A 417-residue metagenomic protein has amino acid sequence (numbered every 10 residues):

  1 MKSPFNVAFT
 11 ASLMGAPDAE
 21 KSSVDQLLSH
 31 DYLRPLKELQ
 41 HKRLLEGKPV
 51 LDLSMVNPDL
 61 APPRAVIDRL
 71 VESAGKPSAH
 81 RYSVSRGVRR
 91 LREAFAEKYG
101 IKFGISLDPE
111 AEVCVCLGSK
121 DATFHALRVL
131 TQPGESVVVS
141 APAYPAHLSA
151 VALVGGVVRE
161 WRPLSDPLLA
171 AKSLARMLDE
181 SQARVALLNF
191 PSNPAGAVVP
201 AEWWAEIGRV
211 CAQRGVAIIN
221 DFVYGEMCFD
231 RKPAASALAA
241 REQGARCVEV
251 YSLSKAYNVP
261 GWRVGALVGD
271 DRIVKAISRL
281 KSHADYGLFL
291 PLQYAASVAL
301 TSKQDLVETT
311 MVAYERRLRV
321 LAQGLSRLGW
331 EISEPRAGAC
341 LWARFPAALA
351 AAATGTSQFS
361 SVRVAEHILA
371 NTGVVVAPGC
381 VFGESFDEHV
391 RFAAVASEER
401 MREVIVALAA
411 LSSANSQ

Functional and structural regions predicted by a protein language model:
K2, E97, A353, S357 (+2 more regions): PLP-dependent enzyme catalytic core of the Aspartate aminotransferase-like
K2-D18, A239-L328, L411-N415: Conserved core segment of the aminotransferase class I/II
F5-G118, H125, A299-S302, N415-Q417: N-terminal small-domain helix-loop-helix segment of the aminotransferase-like
R43-E46, V154, S181, Q213-R214 (+3 more regions): Helix C-cap/helix->beta junction micro-motif
R128-L188, A201: PLP-dependent aminotransferase-like
E135, G156, Q213-V216, G244-A245: A short helix->loop->beta-strand "cap" motif at the edges of active sites that frequently abuts
S165-P233: Active-site phosphate-binding strand-loop segment of PLP-dependent enzymes
S297, A313-A322, I332-A348, F386: Conserved glycine-rich beta-strand-loop-beta hairpin in the small C-terminal domain of fold type I
